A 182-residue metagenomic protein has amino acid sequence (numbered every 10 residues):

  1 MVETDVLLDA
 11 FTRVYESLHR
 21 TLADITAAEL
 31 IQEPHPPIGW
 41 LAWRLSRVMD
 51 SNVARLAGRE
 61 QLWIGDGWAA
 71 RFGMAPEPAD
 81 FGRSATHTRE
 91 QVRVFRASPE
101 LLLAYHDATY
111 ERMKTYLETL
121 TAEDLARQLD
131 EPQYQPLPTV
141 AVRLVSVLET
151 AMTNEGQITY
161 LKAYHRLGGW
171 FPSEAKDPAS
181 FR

Functional and structural regions predicted by a protein language model:
M1-L8, L30, R96-L103: Active-site rim elements
V2, T26, P37, T88 (+3 more regions): Helix N-cap and loop-to-helix transition residues
L7-E16, T115, T119-E123: An acidic intrinsically disordered interaction segment
L8-T12, E16-H19, A27-R83, D130-R182: Short, contiguous alpha-helical
F11, Y15-L18, L22, H106-M113: Hydrophobic alpha-helical core bundles mediating ligand binding, dimerization, or RNAP-core interactions
T21, I25, L120-D124, L161: A short secondary-structure junction motif
E77-R127, V142-E149: Acidic/histidine-rich alpha-helical segments that form the ligand environment of transition-metal centers
